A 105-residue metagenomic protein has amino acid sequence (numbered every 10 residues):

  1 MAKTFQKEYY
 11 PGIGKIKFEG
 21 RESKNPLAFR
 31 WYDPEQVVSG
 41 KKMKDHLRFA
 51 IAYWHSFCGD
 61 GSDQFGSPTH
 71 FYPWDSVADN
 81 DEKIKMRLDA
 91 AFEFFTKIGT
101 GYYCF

Functional and structural regions predicted by a protein language model:
M1-F105: N-terminal pre-domain/capping segments
